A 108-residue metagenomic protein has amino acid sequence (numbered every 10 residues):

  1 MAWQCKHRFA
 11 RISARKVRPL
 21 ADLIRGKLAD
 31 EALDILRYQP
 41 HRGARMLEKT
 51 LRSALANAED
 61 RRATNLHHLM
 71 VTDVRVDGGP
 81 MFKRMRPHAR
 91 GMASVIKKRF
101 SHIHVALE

Functional and structural regions predicted by a protein language model:
M1-L23, K27-E108: Structured, basic alpha/beta domains of bacterial-type, RNA-associated proteins
